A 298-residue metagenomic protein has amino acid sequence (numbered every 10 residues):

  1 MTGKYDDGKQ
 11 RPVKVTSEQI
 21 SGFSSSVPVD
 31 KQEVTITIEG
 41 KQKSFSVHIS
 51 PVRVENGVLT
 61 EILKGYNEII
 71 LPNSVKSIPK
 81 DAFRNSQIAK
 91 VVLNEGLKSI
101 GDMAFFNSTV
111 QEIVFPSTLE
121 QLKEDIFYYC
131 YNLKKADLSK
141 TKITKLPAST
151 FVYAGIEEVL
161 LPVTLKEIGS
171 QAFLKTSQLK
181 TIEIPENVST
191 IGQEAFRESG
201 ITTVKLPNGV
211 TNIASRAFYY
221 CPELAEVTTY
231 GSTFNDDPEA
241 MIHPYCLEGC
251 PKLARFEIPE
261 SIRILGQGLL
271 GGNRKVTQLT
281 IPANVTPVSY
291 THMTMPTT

Functional and structural regions predicted by a protein language model:
M1-Q10: Solvent-exposed, low-complexity, repeat-rich "mucin-like" stalks and linkers
K9-F45: Serine/threonine-rich, repeat-prone extracellular segments and beta-strand-based repeat modules of secreted/surface
E39-G40, V58-E68: Secondary-structure transition/turn motif
V47-I49: Interdomain boundary/hinge segments at the C-termini of tandem beta-sandwich modules
P51-V58, S77-N85, A104-F106, Y128 (+1 more regions): Surface-exposed repetitive/solenoidal architectures
V52, L63-S77, S86-S99, S108-Q121 (+7 more regions): Structural signature of tandem-repeat unit edges
D81, D102-A104, E124-I126, A148-T150 (+5 more regions): Consensus positions within tandem repeat domains that build extended binding/scaffold surfaces
Y290-T297: Conserved small/polar residues in nucleotide/adenosyl-binding loops
